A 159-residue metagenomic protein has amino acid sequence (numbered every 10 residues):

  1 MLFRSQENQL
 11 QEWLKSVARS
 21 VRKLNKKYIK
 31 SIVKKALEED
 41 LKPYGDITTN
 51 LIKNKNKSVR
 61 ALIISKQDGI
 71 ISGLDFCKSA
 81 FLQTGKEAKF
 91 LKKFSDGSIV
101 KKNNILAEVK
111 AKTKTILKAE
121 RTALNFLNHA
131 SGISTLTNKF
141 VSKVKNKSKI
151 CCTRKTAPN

Functional and structural regions predicted by a protein language model:
M1-L2: Short, small-residue-biased leader/transition segments that mark boundaries at the very start of proteins
Q6-N159: Acidic/glycine-rich phosphate/pyrophosphate-binding loops and surrounding catalytic core that coordinate Mg2+
